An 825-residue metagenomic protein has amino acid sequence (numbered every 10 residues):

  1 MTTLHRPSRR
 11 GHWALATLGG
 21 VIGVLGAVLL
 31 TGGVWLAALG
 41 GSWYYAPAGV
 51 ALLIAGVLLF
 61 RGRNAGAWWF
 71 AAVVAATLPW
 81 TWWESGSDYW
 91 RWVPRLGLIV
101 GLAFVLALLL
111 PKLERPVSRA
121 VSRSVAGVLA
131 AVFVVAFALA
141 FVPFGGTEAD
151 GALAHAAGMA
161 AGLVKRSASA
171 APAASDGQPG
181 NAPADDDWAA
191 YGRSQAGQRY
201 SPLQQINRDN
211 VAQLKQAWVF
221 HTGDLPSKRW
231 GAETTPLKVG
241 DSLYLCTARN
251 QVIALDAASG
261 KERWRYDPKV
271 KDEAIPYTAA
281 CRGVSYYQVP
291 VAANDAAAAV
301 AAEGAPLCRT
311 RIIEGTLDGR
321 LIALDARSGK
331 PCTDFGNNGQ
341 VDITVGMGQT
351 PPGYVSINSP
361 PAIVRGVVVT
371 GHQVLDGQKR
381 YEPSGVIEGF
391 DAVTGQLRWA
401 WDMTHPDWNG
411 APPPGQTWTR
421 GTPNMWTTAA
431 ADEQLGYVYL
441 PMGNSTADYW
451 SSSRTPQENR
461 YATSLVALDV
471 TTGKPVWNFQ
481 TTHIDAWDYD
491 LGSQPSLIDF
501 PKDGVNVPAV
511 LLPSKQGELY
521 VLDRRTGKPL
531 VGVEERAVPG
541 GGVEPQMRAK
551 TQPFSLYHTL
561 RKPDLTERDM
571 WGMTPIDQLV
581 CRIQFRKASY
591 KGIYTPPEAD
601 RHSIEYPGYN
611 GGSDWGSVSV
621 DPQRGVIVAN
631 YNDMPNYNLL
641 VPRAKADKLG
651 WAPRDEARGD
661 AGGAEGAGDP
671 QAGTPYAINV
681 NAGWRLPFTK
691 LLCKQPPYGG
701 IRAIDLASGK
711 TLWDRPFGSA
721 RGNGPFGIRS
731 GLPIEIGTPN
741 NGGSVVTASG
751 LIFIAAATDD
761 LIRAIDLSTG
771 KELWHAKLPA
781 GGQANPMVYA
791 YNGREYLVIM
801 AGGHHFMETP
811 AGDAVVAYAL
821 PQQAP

Functional and structural regions predicted by a protein language model:
T2-G158: Topology signature of small-to-medium multi-pass alpha-helical membrane proteins
G101-L109, V125-F133, A138-F141, T147 (+8 more regions): Hydrophobic or amphipathic alpha-helical targeting/insertion segments
A149-A217, M403-W408, M573-A599, G673-T674 (+2 more regions): Blade/loop signatures of beta-propeller domains
W188-G192, W230-R249, P276-R320, G353-K379 (+10 more regions): Repeat-blade elements of multi-bladed beta-propeller folds
A189, S194-P202, D224-R229, I253 (+2 more regions): Short, solvent-exposed loop/turn elements at domain surfaces
Q195, S201-V211, Q216-Y244, K269-K271 (+3 more regions): Asp/Glu-centered strand-loop micro-motifs enriched in Gly/Pro and often flanked by an aromatic residue
N210-G223, V252-A274, Q288-N294, L321-P352 (+11 more regions): Extracytoplasmic/lumenal domain signature
A430, Q552, L556-M634, A644-K645 (+2 more regions): Long, low-complexity segments enriched in small/aliphatic residues
